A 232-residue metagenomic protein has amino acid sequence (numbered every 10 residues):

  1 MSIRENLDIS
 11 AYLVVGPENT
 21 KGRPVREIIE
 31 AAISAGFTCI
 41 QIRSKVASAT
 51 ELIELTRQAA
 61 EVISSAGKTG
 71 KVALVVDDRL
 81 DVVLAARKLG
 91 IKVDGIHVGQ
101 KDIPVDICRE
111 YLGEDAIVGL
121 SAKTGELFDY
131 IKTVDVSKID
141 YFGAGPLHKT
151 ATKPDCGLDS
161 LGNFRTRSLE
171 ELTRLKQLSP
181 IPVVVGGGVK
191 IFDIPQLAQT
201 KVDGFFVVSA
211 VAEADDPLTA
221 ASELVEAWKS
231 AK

Functional and structural regions predicted by a protein language model:
M1-H97, K101, E114-E126, Y130-D140 (+3 more regions): Conserved N-terminal beta1-alpha1 strand-loop-helix module at the mouth
I42, H148-G157: A short acidic, helix-capping loop that chelates divalent metal ions and anchors anionic groups
I103-P104, P146: Acidic/glycine-enriched connector segments
D106, E110-G113: Glycine-rich cofactor phosphate-binding loops and adjacent beta1-alpha1 units of small-molecule cofactor enzyme domains
G143-A151, P195: Mobile beta-alpha loop/short-helix "lid" or hinge segments that flank ligand
P154-T166: Short, flexible/disordered intra-domain loops and linkers
